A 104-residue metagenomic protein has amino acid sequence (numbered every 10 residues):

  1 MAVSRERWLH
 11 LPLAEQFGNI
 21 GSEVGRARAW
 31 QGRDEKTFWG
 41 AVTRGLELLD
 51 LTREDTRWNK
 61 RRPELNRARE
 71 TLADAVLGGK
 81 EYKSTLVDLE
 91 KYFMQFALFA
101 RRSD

Functional and structural regions predicted by a protein language model:
M1-D104: Surface-exposed peri-terminal alpha-helical interaction modules
